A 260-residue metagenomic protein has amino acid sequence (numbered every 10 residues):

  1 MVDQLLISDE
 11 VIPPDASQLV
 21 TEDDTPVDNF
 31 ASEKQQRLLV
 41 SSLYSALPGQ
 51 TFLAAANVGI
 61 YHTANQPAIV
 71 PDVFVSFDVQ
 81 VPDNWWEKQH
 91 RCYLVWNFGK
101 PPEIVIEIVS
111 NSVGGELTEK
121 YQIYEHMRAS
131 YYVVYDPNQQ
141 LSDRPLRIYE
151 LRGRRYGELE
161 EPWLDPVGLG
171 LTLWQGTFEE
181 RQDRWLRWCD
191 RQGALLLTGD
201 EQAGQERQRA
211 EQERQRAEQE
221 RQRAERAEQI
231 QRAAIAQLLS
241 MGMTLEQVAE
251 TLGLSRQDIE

Functional and structural regions predicted by a protein language model:
V2-P26, S42, I60-N65, P71 (+5 more regions): C-terminal interaction segment
D28-S32: Aromatic-acidic/polar surface patches that form glycan- and anion
Q50-I60: A short acidic/basic microdomain associated with nuclease active sites
L53-A55, V133-D136: A structural signal for short, well-ordered beta-strand segments and their strand-loop junctions that often border
S130: Short acidic/polar active-site loop segments enriched in Thr and Asp
